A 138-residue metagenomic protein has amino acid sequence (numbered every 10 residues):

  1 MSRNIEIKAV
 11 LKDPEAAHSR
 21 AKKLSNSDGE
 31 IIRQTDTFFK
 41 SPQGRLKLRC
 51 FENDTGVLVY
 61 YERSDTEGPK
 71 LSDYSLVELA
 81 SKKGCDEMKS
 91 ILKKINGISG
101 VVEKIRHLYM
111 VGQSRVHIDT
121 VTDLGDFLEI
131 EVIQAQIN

Functional and structural regions predicted by a protein language model:
S2-R3: Conserved loop->alpha-helix
I7, L46, I130: A residue-level signal for conserved active-site and pocket-lining positions in enzyme catalytic cores
V10-E15, S19-G29, R45-M110: Charged surface patches that recognize polyanionic ligands
R33: Acidic, metal-coordinating catalytic segment for phosphate/diphosphate chemistry, firing primarily on the Nudix
S99-Q136: Conserved, surface-exposed functional patches that form binding/active-site neighborhoods
